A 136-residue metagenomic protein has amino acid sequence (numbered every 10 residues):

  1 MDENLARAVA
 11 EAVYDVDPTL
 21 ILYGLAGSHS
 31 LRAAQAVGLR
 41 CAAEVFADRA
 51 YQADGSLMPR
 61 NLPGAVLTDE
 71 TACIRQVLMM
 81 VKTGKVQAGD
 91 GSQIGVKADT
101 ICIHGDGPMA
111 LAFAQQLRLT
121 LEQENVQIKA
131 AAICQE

Functional and structural regions predicted by a protein language model:
D2-A8: Charged helix-capping and loop-helix junction motifs
E3, S28, L67-R75, G107-Q115: Electropositive phosphate-/nucleotide-binding environments in soluble metabolic enzymes
A12-V16, V37, Q76-Q87, T120-Q127: Change "in soluble alpha/beta enzymes" to "in soluble alpha/beta proteins
V13-A26: Catalytic beta/alpha-barrel core
L20-L22, C41, I128: Hydrophobic beta-strand scaffold residues
H29, A33-K85: Active-site rim beta-loop-alpha module in soluble metabolic enzymes
I103: Conserved, mostly hydrophobic/aromatic
A114-E136: C-terminal domain-boundary segment and adjacent tail
